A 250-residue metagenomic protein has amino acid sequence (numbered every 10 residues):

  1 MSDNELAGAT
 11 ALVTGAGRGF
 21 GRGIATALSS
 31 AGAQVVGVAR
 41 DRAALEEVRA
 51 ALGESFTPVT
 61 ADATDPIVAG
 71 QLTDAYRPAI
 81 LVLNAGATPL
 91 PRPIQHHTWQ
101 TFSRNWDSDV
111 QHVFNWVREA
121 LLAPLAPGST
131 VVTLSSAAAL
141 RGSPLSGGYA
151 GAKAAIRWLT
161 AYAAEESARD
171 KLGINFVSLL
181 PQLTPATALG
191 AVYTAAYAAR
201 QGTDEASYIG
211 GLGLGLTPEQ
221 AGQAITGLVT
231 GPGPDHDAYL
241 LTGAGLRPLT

Functional and structural regions predicted by a protein language model:
T10, G17-R18: Conserved glycine-rich cofactor-binding loop
A33-E47: Conserved glycine-rich Rossmann-like NAD(P)H-binding loop of the short-chain dehydrogenase/reductase
G86-S103, L145: Conserved mid-core segment of classical short-chain dehydrogenase/reductases
Q95-F114, V132, I156: Catalytic Tyr-X3-Lys loop
H97, G142-A150, Y162: Active-site loop-to-helix junction immediately N-terminal to the catalytic Tyr of the SDR YXXXK motif in Rossmann-fold
V117, A152: Active-site helix of classical SDR
S136: Residue(s) in the substrate-gating loop at a strand-loop-helix junction that position the organic substrate next
I174, A198-T250: C-terminal helical subdomain
